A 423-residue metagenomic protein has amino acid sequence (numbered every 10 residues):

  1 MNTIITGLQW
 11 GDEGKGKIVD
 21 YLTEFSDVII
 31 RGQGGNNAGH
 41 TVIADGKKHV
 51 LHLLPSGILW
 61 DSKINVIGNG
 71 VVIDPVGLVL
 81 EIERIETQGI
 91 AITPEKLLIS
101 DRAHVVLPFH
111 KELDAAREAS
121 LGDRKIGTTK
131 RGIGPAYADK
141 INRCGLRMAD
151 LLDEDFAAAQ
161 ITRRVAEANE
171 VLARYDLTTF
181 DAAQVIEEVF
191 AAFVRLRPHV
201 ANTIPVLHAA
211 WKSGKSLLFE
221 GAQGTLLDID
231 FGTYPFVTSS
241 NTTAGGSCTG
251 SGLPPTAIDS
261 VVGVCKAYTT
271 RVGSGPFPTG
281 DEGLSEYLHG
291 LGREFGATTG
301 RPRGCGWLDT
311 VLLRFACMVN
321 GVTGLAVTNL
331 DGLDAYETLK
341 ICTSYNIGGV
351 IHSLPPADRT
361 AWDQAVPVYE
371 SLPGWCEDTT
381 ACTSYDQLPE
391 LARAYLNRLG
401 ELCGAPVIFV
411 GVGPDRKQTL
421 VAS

Functional and structural regions predicted by a protein language model:
M1-S423: Non-transmembrane, aqueous-exposed alpha-helical and coiled segments at domain scale
